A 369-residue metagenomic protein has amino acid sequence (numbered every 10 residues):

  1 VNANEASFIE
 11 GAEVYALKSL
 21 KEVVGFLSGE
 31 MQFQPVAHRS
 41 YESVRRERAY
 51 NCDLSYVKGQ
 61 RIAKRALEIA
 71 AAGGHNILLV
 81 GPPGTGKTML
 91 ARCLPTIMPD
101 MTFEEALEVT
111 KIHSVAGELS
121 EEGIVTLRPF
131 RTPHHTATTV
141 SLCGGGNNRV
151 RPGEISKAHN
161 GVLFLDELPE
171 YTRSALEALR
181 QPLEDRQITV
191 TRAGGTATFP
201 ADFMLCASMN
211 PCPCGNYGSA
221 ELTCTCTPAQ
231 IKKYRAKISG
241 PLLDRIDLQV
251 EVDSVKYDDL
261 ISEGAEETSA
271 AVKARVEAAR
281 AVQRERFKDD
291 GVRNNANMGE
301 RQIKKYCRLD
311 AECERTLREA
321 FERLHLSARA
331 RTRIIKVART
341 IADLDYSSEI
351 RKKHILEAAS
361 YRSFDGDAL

Functional and structural regions predicted by a protein language model:
V1-I9, G86, Y234-L242: Short, glycine/polar-rich helix-capping loops at beta-to-alpha or helix-loop-helix junctions that flank or form
V1-L78, T191, R331, V337 (+1 more regions): Peripheral, non-AAA+ core regions of ATP-driven protein-machinery
E10-G11, A72-G74, T136-A137, R151 (+5 more regions): Short loop/turn elements that form and flank the Walker-type P-loop nucleotide-binding site in RecA-like NTPase cores
M31-I69, G73, D100-S156: P-loop NTPase nucleotide-binding/switch module
L78-L119, D185: Walker A/P-loop
V150, R173-L369: Basic, amphipathic alpha-helical bundle interface domains used for macromolecular binding and assembly
N160, D166-E167, A178: Walker B catalytic acidic pair
